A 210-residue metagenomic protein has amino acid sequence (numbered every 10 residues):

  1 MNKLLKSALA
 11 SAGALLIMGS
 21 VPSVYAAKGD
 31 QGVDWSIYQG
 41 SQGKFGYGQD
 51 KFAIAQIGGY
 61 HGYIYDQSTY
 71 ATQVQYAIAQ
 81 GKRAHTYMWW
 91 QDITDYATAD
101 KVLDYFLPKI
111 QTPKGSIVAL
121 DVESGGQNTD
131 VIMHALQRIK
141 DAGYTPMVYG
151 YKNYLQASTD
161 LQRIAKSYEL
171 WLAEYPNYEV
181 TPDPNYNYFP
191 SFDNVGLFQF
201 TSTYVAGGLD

Functional and structural regions predicted by a protein language model:
M1-Y25: Sec-dependent N-terminal signal peptides of Gram-positive bacterial secreted proteins and lipoproteins
A27-T145, S167: Substrate-binding cleft of extracellular glycoside hydrolase catalytic domains
A27-Y47, A165-D210: Functionally critical loop-and-helix segments that line ligand-binding/catalytic clefts of soluble enzyme domains
W89, E123, Y151-N153, Y175: Histidine- and/or cysteine-centered catalytic micro-motif in compact active-site loops
D92, Y154, V205: Positions that flank functional sites
D95, Y154-K166: Glycine-rich, charge-decorated loop segments at or immediately adjacent to ligand/cofactor-binding or catalytic sites
K101, H134, D160-I164, D183-Y188: Short, aromatic/basic amphipathic alpha-helical patches
Y144-Q156: Aromatic-lined carbohydrate-recognition surfaces of secreted/lumenal glycan-active proteins
